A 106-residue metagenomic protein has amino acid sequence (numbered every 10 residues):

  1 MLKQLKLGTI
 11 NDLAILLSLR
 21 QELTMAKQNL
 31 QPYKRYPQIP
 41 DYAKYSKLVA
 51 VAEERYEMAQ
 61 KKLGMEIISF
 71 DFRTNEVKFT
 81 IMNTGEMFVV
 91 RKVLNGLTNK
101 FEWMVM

Functional and structural regions predicted by a protein language model:
M1-T24: Short, charge/polar-rich alpha-helical segments
T9-D12, Q38-P40, N95: Intrinsically disordered, low-complexity coil/linker segments enriched for acidic/polar and small residues
L16-L19, L23-Y33, A52, A59: Non-transmembrane amphipathic alpha-helical segments
Q31-Y42: Charged, low-complexity interaction regions
K44-Q60: Short, non-transmembrane alpha-helical segments in secretory-pathway proteins
M65-V93: Amphipathic, interaction-prone secondary-structure segments
L97-M106: A short, surface-exposed interaction/processing loop segment used at functional sites
